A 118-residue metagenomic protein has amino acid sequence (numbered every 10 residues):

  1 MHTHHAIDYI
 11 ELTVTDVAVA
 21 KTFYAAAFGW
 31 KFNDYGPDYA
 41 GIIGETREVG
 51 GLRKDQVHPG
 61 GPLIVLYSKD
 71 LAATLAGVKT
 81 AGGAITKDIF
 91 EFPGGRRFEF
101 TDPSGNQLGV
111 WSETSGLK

Functional and structural regions predicted by a protein language model:
M1-V19, P62-I64, E113-K118: N-terminal beta-strand motif that seeds the catalytic metal site of vicinal oxygen chelate
Y9, K31-P37, F90, S115-K118: Conserved catalytic-core motifs of GNAT/GCN5-like acyltransferases
I10, A20, Y24, T74 (+1 more regions): Hydrophobic pocket/interface hotspot
D16-K31: Amphipathic alpha-helical segments
A18-V19, R47, P59, A72-A73: Short alpha-helical
G29-P62, L108-E113: Conserved short beta-strand elements that form part of the metal-binding/catalytic scaffold of enzyme active sites
L66-Q107: Vicinal oxygen chelate
